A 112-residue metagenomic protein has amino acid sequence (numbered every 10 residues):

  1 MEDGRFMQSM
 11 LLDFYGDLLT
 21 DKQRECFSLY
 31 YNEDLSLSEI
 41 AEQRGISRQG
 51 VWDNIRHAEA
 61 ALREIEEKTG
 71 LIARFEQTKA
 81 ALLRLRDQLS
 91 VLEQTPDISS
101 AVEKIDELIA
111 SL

Functional and structural regions predicted by a protein language model:
M10-L19: Short amphipathic alpha-helical boundary/capping segments
D21-N32: Short amphipathic alpha helix immediately N-terminal
L37: Helix-turn-helix DNA-binding elements, focusing on the entry/boundary residues of the two helices that contact DNA
I40-A41, V51: Hydrophobic positions on the alpha-helical face of helix-turn-helix-like DNA-binding modules
S47-R48: Helix-turn-helix DNA-binding motif, specifically the short coil turn and the N-cap/start of the second
N54-H57: Residues within the DNA-recognition helix of helix-turn-helix
E59-E66: C-terminal flanking helix
K68-E93: Intrinsically disordered, low-complexity basic tails/linkers immediately adjacent to helix-turn-helix/homeobox/MYB/SANT
